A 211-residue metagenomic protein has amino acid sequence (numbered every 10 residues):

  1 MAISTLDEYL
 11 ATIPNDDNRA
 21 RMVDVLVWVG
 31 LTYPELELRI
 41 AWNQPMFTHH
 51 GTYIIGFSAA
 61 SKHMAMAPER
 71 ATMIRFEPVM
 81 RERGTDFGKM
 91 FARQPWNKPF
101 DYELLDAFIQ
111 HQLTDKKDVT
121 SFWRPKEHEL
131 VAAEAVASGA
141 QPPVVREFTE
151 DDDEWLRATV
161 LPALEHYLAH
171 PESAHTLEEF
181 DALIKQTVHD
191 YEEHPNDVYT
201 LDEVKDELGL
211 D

Functional and structural regions predicted by a protein language model:
M1-E134, S138: Charge-dense, helix-prone N-terminal extensions
W96, T120-D211: Small, basic N-terminal interaction modules of short regulatory proteins
